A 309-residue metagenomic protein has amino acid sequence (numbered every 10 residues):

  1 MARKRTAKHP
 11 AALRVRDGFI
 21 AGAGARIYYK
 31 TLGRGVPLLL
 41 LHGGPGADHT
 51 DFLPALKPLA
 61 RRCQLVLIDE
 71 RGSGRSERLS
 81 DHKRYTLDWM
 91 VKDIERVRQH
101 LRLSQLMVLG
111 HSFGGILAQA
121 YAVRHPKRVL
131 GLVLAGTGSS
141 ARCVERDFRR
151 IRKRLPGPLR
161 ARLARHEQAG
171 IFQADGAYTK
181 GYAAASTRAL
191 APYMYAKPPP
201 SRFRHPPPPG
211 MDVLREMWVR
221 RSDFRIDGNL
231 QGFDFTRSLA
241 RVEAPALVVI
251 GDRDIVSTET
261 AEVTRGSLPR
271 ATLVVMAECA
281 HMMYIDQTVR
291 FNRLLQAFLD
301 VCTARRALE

Functional and structural regions predicted by a protein language model:
F19-R78, K83, V97: Conserved HGGG/HGGXW glycine-rich cap/lid loop of the alpha/beta-hydrolase fold
E70-F113, R293: Active-site loop/oxyanion-hole signature of alpha/beta-hydrolase fold enzymes
S104-D147: Conserved hydrolase catalytic core segment
V133-Q173: Flexible "cap/lid" loop of the alpha/beta hydrolase fold
Q168-S222, G228-N229, S238: Conserved alpha/beta-hydrolase catalytic His-Asp/Glu region
V242, V248-I250: Short beta-strand/loop motif that positions the catalytic acidic residue of the alpha/beta-hydrolase fold
I255-T260: Conserved alpha/beta-hydrolase "acid-adjacent" motif
A271-E309: Catalytic active-site module of serine/aspartate enzymes centered on a nucleophile-bearing elbow/loop
